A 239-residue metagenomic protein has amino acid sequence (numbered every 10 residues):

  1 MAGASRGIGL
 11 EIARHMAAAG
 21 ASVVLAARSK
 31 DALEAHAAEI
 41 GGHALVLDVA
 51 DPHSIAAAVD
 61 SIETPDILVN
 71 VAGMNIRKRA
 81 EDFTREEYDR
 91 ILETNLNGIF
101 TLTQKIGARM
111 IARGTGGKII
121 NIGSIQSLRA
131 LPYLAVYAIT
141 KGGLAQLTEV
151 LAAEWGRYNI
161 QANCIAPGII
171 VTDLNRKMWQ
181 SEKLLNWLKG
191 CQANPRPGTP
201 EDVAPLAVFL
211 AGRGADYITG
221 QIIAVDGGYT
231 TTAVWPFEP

Functional and structural regions predicted by a protein language model:
S5-R6: Conserved glycine-rich cofactor-binding loop
R79-A80, E87-L92, L188: Substrate-binding pocket helix/loop in short-chain dehydrogenase/reductase
E81, R129-A135, R157, P195 (+2 more regions): Active-site loop immediately N-terminal to the catalytic Tyr-X3-Lys motif of short-chain dehydrogenase/reductase
T103, T140, T148: Active-site helix of classical SDR
A108, A153-R157, D216: Alpha-helical segment proximal to the catalytic Tyr-Lys
S124: Residue(s) in the substrate-gating loop at a strand-loop-helix junction that position the organic substrate next
T219-P239: Short C-terminal tail/terminal secondary-structure segment of NAD(P)H-dependent dehydrogenase/reductase domains
